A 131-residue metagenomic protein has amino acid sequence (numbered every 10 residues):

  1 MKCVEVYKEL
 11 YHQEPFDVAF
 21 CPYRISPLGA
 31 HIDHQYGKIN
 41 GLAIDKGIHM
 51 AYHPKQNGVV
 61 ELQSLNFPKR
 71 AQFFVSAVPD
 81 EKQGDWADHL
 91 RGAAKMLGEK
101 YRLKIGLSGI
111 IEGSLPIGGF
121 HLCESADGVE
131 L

Functional and structural regions predicted by a protein language model:
M1-E130: ATP-binding N-lobe of GHMP and related small-molecule kinases
